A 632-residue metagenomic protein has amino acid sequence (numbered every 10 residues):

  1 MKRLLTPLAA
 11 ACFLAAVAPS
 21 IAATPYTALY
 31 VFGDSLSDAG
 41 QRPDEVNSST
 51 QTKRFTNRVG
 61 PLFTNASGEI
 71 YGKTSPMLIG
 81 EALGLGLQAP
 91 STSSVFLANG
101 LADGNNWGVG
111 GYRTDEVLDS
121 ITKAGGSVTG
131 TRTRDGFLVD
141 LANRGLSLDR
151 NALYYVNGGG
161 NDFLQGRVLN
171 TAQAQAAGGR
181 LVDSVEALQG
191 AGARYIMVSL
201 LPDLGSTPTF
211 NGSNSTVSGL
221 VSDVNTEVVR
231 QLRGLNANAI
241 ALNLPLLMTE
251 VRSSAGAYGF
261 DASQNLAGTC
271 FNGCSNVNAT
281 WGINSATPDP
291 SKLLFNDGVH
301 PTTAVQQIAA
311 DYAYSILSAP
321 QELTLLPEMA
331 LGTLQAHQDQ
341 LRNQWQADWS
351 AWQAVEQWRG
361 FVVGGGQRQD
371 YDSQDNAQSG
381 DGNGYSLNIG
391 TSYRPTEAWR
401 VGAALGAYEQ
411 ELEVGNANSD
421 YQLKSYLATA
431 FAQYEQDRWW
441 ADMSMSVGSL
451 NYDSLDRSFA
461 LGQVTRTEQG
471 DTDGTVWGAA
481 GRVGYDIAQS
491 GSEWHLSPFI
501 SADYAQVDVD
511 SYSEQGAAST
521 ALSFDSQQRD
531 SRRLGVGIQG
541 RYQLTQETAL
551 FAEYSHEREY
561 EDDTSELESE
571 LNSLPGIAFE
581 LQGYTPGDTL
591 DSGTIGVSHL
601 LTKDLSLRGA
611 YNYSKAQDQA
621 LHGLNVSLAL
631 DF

Functional and structural regions predicted by a protein language model:
M1-A23: Gram-negative bacterial Sec-dependent N-terminal signal peptides
A9, Q338-L341, T475: Short, charged, low-hydrophobicity "junction" segments
V17-I21, D203, E397, Q546: Short, intrinsically disordered, low-complexity segments enriched in Ser/Thr and Pro
A22-Q353, G364-D372, A430: Conserved active-site regions of diverse hydrolases
R359-F632: Membrane translocator/pore-forming domains, dominated by Gram-negative outer-membrane beta-barrels
